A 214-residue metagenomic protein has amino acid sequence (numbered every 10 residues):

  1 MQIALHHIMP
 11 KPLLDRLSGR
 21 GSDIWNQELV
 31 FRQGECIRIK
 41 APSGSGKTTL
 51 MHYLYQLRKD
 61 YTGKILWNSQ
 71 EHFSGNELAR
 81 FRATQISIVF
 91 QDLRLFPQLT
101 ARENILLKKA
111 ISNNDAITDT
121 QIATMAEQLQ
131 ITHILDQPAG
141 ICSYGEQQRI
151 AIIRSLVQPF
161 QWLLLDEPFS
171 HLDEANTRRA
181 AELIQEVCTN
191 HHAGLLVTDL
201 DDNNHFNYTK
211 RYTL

Functional and structural regions predicted by a protein language model:
Y55: Helix-to-loop junction immediately C-terminal to a conserved catalytic motif
K64-R80: ABC ATPase NBD Q-loop/coupling interface
D92, L99-I111: Q-loop/switch helix immediately C-terminal to the Walker
I117-I134: Conserved ABC ATPase "signature" region
P138-E146: Conserved ABC ATPase signature
I152: Hydrophobic anchor residue at the start of the ABC signature
L163-E167: Catalytic Walker B motif of ABC-type/P-loop ATPase nucleotide-binding domains
